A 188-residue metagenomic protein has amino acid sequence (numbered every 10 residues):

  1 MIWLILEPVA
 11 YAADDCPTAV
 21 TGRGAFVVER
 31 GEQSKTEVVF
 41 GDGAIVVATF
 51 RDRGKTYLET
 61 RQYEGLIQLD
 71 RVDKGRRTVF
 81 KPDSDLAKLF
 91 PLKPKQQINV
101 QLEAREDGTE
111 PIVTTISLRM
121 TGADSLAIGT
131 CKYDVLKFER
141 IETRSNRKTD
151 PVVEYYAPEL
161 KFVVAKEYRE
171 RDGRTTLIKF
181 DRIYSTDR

Functional and structural regions predicted by a protein language model:
L6-A13: Sec/Tat signal peptide C-region and signal peptidase I cleavage site
A13-D73, K93, Q101-R188: Acidic, serine/threonine-rich low-complexity disordered tracts
R77-K81: Acidic/charged, solvent-exposed loop-and-adjacent secondary-structure segments enriched in E/D, K/R, S/T, and G/P
P82-A87, R105-G108: Conserved polar/disulfide-associated segments of primarily extracytoplasmic proteins
D85-V100: Surface-exposed helix/loop patches within compact recognition domains
